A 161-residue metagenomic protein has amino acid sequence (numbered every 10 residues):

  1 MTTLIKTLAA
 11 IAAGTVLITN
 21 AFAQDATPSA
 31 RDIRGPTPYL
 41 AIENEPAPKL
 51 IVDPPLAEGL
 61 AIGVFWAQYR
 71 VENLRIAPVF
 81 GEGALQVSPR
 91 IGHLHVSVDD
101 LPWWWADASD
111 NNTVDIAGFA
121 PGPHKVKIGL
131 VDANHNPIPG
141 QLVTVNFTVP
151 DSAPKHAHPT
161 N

Functional and structural regions predicted by a protein language model:
M1-A9: Bacterial N-terminal signal peptides that target proteins for export
D25-F65, P154-N161: Short, compositionally biased P/S/T/A/G/V-rich stretches that sit at domain boundaries
R70-Q86: Short amphipathic, basic-aromatic surface patches that mediate peripheral association with negatively charged
L94-V96: Short beta-strand elements bearing conserved aromatic residues within extracellular beta-rich modules
W103-D110: Short beta-strand segments within Ig-like beta-sandwich modules, predominantly Fibronectin type-III
W104, D132-G140: Short acidic/polar inter-strand loop motif in beta-rich domains
I116-P123: Surface-exposed, short loops/turns at beta-strand junctions within beta-sandwich domains
